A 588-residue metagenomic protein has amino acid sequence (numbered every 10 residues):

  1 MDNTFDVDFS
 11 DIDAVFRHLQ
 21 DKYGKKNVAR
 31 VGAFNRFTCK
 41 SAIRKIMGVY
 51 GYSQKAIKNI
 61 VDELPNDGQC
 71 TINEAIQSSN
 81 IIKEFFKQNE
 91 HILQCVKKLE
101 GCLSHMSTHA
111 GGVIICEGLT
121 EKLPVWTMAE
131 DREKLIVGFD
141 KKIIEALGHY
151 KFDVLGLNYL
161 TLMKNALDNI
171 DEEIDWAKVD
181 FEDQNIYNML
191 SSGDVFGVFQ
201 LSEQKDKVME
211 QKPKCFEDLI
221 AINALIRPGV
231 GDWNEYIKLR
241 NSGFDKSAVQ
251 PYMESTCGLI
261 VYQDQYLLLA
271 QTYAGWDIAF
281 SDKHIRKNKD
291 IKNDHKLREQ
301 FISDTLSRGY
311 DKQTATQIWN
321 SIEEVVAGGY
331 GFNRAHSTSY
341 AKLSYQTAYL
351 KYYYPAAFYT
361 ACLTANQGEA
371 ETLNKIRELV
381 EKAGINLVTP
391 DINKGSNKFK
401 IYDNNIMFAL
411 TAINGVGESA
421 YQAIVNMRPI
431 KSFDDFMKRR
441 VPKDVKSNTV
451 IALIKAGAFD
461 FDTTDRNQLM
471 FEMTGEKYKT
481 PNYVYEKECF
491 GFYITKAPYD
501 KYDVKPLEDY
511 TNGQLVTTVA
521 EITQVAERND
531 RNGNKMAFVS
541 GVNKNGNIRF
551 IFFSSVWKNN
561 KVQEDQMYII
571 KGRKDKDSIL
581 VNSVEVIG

Functional and structural regions predicted by a protein language model:
M1-G588: Noncatalytic, beta-rich nucleic-acid-contacting surfaces in large DNA/RNA-processing enzymes
